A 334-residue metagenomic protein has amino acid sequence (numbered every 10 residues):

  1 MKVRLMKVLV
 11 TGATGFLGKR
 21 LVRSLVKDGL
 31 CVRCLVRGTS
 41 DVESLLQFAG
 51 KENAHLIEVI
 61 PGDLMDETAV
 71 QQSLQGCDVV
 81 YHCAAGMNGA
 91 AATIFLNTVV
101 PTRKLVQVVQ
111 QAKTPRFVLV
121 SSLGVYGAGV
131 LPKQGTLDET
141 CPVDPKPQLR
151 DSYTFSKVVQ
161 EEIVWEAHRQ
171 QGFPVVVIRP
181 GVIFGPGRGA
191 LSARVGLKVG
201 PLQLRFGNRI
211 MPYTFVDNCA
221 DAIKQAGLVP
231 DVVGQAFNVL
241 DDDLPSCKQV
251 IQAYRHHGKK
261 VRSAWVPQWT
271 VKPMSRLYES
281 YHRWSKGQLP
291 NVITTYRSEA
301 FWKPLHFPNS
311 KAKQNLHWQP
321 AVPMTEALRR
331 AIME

Functional and structural regions predicted by a protein language model:
V8-D28: N-terminal Rossmann NAD(P)H-binding glycine-rich loop of SDR-like oxidoreductase domains
N53-V100, V108, A128: NAD(P)H-binding glycine-rich loop region in Rossmannoid oxidoreductase-like domains and their noncatalytic homologs
K104-S152: Conserved Rossmann-fold NAD(P)-dependent oxidoreductase catalytic core, especially the SDR/UDP-sugar
L131-V182, Q203-L204: Catalytic helix-loop patch of NAD(P)-dependent Rossmann-fold dehydrogenases
V159, G189-S192, R205-L228, G234-N238: Substrate-positioning beta->alpha
G185, R205-R209, F237-L244, R255-H257 (+2 more regions): Glycine-rich Rossmann NAD(P)(H)-binding loop
Q225-V292, N309, R329-I332: Mid/C-terminal beta-alpha module of Rossmann-like enzyme folds, strongest in SDR-family dehydrogenases/epimerases
F307-N315, Q319-E334: Amphipathic terminal alpha-helices
